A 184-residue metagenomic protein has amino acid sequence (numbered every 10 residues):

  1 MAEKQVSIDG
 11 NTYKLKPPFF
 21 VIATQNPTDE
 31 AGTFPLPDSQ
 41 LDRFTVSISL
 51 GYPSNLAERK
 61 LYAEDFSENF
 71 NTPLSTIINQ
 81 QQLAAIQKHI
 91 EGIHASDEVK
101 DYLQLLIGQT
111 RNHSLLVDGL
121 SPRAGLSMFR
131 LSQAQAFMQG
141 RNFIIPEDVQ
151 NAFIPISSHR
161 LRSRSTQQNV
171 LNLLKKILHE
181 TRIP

Functional and structural regions predicted by a protein language model:
M1-I77, A84-I93, Q133-A136: Canonical AAA+ ATPase core
L36, I78, E98, Y102 (+3 more regions): Alpha-helix N-cap and coil->helix boundary residues
D38, N55-L56, Q80, D97 (+2 more regions): Alpha-helix N-capping/helix-start residues
V46, K60-A63, Q104, G108 (+3 more regions): Generic alpha-helical structural context detector
Y52-L56, Y62-A63, P73, I90-E98 (+1 more regions): Non-catalytic accessory segments flanking P-loop/AAA+ NTPase cores
P73-M128: Conserved AAA+ ATPase small/helical "lid" subdomain
N112-P184: C-terminal engagement/docking regions of AAA+ P-loop ATPases
